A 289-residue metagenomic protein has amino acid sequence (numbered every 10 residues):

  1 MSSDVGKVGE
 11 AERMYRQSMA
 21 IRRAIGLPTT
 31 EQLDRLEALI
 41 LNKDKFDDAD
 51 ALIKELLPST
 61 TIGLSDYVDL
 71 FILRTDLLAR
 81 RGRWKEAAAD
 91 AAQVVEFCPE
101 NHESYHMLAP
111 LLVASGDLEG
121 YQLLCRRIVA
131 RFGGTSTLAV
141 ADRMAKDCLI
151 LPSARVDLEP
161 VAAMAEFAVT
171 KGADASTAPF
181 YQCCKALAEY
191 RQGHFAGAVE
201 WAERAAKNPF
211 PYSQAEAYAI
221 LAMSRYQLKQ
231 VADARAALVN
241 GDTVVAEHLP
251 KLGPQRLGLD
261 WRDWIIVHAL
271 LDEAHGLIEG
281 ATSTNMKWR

Functional and structural regions predicted by a protein language model:
M1, I21, L52-E55, S59 (+8 more regions): Residue position in alpha-helical solenoids
S2, L39-I40, L78, L112 (+4 more regions): Residue at a conserved register position within TPR or TPR-like alpha-solenoid repeats
Y15-A20, V113-G133, R225-P250: TPR/TPR-like (Sel1-like) alpha-helical repeat modules
R23, L27, T61-S65, P99 (+3 more regions): Short coil turns that delineate tetratricopeptide repeat
D34-R35, L73, M107, R143 (+7 more regions): "A position-specific structural signal for the A-helix of alpha-solenoid helical repeats
